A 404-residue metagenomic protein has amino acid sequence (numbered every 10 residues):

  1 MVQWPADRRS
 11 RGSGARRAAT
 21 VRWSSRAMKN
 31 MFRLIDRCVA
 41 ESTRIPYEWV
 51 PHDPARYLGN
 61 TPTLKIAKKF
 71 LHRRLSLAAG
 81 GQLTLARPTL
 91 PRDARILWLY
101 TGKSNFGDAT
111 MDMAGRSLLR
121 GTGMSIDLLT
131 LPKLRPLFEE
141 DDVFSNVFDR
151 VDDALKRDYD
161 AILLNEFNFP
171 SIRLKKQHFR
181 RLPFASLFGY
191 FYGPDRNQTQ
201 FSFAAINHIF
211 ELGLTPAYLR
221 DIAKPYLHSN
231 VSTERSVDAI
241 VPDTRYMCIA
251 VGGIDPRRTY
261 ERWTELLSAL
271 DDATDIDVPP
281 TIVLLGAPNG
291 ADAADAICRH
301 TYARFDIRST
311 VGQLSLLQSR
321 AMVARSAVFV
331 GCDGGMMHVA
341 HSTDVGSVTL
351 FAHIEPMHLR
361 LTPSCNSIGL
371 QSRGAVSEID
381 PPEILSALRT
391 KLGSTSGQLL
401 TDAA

Functional and structural regions predicted by a protein language model:
W4-A404: Catalytic machinery of carbohydrate-active enzymes, primarily nucleotide-sugar-dependent glycosyltransferases
